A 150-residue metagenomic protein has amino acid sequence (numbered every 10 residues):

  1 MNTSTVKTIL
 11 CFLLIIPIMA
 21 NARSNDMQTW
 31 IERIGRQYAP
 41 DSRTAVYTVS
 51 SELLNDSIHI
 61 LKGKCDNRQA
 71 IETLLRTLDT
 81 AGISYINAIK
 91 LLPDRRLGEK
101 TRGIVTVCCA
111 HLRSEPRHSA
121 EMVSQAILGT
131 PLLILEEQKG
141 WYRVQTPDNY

Functional and structural regions predicted by a protein language model:
M1-N25: Bacterial Sec-dependent N-terminal signal peptides
S24-D56: Gly/Ser-centered flexible loop/linker motifs
T29-E32, E72, R76, S124-T130: Solvent-exposed, polar/charged alpha-helical surfaces in well-ordered, non-transmembrane soluble domains, broadly
T44-L74, G140: Short glycine/threonine-rich beta-strand-turn micro-motifs
I60, K64, Q125-Y150: SH3/SH3-like beta-barrel superfamily modules
E72-R96, R117, T146-Y150: Boundary regions of SH3-family modules and the immediately adjacent low-complexity/disordered segments in eukaryotic
A88-H111: Short beta-strand/loop turn elements enriched in aromatics
V105-L132: Beta-loop motif signature
